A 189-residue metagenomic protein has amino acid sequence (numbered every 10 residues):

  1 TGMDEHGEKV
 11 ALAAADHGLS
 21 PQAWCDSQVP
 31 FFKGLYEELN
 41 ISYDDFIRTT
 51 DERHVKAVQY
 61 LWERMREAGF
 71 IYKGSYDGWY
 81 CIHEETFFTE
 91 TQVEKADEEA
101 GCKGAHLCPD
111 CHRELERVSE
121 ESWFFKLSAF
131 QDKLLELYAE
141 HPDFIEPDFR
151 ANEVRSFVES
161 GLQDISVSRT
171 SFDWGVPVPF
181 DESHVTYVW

Functional and structural regions predicted by a protein language model:
T1, R48, R53-A57, D110-W189: Structured secondary-structure scaffolds
T1-K73, I82: N-terminal Rossmann-like or analogous alpha/beta NTP/dinucleotide-binding catalytic cores that position adenine
G2-G18, G101-R113, E140: Short charge-dense sequence patches
V10, L61, G104, S166-V167: A residue-level detector for conformationally permissive "hinge/kink" positions
L12, A23, S27, G34 (+7 more regions): Charged/polar, solvent-exposed surface patches and flexible loops
A13-A15, C25, V58-L61, F70 (+5 more regions): Surface-exposed beta-strand edges and their flanking turn/coil or helix-capping segments
G18-S20, R64-E67, Q92-V93, A100 (+2 more regions): Short, low-complexity, polar/charged sequence segments that are solvent-exposed and flexible
A68-Q131, L135: Cys/His-rich short segments
